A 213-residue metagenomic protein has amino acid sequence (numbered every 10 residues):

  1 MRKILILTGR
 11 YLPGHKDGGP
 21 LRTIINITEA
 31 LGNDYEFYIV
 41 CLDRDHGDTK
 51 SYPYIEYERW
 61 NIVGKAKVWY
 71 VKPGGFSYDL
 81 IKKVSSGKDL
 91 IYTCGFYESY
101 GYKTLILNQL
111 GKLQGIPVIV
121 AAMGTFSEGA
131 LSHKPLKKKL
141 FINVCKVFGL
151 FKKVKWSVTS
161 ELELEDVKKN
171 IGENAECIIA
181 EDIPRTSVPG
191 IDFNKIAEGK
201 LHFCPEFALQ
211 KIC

Functional and structural regions predicted by a protein language model:
M1-I55, W60, S86, K152: N-terminal subdomain of nucleotide-sugar transferases
K3-L7, I179-D182, V188, N194-C213: Conserved donor-binding/catalytic core segment of Leloir-type glycosyltransferases
I4, L90, I106-E128, K155-S157: Active-site proximal beta-strand in glycosyltransferases
L12-P13, S99, V118-L136, T186-S187: A short, histidine- and acid-enriched strand-loop-helix "catalytic/donor-clamping" loop that lines the nucleotide-sugar
D45, E98, L162-L164: Alpha-helix capping/helix-boundary segments
I81-T104, Q114-I119: Short N-terminal targeting/anchoring amphipathic segment
K138-S157: Membrane-proximal helix-turn-helix segments that form the acceptor-binding/catalytic region of lipid-linked
L162, D182-I183: Carbohydrate-associated surface elements
